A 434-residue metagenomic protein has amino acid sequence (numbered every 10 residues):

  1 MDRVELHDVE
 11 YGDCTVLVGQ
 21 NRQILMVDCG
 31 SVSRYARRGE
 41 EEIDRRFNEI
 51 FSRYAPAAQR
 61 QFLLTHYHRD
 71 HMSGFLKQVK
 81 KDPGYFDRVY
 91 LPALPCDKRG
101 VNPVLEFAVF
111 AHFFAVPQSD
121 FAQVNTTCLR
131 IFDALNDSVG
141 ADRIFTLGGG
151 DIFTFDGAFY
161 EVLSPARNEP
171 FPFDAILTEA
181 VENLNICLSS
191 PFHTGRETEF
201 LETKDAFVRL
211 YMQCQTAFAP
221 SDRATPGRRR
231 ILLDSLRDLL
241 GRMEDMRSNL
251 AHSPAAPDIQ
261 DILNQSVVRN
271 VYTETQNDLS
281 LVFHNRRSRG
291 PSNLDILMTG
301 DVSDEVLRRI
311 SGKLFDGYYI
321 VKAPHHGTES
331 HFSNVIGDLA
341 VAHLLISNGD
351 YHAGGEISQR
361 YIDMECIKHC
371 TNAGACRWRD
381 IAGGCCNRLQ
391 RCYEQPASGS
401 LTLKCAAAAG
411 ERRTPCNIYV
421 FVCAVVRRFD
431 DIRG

Functional and structural regions predicted by a protein language model:
M1-A57, N270-V271, T275-D304: Conserved beta-strand hairpin/beta-sheet module of binuclear metal-dependent hydrolase folds, prominently
D2, K77, K81-D295, G384-G434: Flexible, acidic/histidine-containing loops and adjacent segments that form or flank the divalent-metal
V9, D28-V32, Y67, G149 (+4 more regions): Active-site metal-binding loops of divalent metal-dependent hydrolases
R22-F62, S73-D82, F173-E202, V302-G317: Pre-active-site segment of Zn-dependent metallo-hydrolases
Q23-L25, A58-Q61, R88, Y160 (+3 more regions): Structural motif
R37-I50, F75, F107-D133, V306 (+1 more regions): Well-ordered, non-membrane alpha-helical segments in soluble/globular domains
A58-D70, V321-H325: Metallo-beta-lactamase
P324, T328-V341, L345-G434: C-terminal regions of proteins
